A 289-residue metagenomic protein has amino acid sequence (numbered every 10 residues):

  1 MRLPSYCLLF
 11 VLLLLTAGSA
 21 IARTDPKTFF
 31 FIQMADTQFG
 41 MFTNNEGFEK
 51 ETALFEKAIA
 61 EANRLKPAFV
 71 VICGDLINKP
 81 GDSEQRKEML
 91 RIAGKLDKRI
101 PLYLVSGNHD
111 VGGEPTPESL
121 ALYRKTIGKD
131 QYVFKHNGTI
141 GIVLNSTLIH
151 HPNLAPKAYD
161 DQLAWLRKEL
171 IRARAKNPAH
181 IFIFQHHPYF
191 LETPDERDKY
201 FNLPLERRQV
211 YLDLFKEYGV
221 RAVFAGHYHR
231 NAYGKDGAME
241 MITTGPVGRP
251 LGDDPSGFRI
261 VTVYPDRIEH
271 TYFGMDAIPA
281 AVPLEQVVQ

Functional and structural regions predicted by a protein language model:
M1-Y6: Positively charged n-region of N-terminal signal peptides that target proteins for export
C7-A17: Bacterial N-terminal signal peptides
A20-K87: N-terminal active-site segment of His-dependent metallophosphoesterases
R23-D25, T262-Q289: A short C-terminal boundary segment appended to hydrolase-like catalytic domains
F31, V70, G141, I181-F182: Hydrophobic beta-strand anchors of alpha/beta hydrolase catalytic cores
D36, G74-D75, G107-N108, H186 (+1 more regions): Active-site glycine-centered loops adjacent to acidic/histidine catalytic or metal-binding residues that shape
D82-A179, F201, E206-E217, A222 (+1 more regions): Extended active-site neighborhood of metal-dependent phosphoesterases/phosphodiesterases
A173-T193: Short acidic, glycine-rich surface-loop motifs adjacent to enzyme active sites
